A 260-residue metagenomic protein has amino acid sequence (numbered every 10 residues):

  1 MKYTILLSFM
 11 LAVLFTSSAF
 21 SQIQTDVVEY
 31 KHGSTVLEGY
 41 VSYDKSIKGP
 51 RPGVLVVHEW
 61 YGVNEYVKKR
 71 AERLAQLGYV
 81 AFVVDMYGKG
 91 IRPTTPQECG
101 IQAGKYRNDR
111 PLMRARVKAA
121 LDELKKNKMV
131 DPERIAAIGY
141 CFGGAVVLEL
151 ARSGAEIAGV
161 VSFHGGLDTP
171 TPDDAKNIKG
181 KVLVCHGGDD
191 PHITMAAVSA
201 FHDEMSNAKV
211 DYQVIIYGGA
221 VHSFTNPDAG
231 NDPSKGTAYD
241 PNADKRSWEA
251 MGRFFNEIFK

Functional and structural regions predicted by a protein language model:
L6-S18: Bacterial N-terminal signal peptides
A19-I23: Boundary at the C-terminal end of the N-terminal hydrophobic targeting segment
V27-N127, N226-A238: Serine-hydrolase catalytic machinery in alpha/beta-hydrolase-like enzymes
R70, T194-E204: Short alpha-helix in the alpha/beta-hydrolase fold that links the catalytic acid
V117-I178: Primarily recognizes the serine-hydrolase "nucleophile elbow" in alpha/beta-hydrolase and SGNH/GDSL folds
I178, V184-H186: Short beta-strand/loop motif that positions the catalytic acidic residue of the alpha/beta-hydrolase fold
D189-I193, H222: Acidic catalytic loop of the alpha/beta-hydrolase fold
S206-K260: C-terminal catalytic histidine-bearing segment of alpha/beta-hydrolase fold enzymes
